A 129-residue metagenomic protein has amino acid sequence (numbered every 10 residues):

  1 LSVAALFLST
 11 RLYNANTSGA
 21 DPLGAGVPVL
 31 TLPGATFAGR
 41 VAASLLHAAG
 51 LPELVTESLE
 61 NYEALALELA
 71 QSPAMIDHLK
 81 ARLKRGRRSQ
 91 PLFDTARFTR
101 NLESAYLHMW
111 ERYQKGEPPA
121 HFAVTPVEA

Functional and structural regions predicted by a protein language model:
L1-V41: A donor-sugar binding/catalytic signature common to diverse glycosyltransferases and related nucleotide-sugar
V3, D21, V41-L45, L65 (+2 more regions): Generic recognition of well-ordered alpha-helical segments
R11, L51-P52, R87: Generic anion/oxyanion-binding catalytic loop in active/binding sites
N14, E57-E60, R97: Short beta->alpha linker loops
T36-Q71, M75: Change "using UDP/GDP/dTDP sugars" to "using nucleotide sugars
L65-A129: C-terminal amphipathic helix plus adjacent low-complexity, charged tail appended to glycosyltransferase catalytic
